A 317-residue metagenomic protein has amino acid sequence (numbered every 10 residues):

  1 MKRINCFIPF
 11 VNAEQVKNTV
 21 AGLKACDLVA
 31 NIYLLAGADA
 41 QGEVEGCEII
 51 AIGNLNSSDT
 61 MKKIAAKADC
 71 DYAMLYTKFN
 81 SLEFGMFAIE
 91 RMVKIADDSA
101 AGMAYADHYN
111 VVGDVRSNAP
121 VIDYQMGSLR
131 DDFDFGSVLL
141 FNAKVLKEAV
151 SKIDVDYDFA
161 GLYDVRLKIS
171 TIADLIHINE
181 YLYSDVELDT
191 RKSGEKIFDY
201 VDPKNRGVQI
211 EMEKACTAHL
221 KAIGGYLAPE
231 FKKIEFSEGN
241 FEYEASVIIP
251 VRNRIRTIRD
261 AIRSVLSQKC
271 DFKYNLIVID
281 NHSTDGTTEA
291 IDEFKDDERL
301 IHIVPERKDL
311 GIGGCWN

Functional and structural regions predicted by a protein language model:
K2-F7, N31, D164, E244-I248 (+2 more regions): Cell-envelope/extracellular polymer assembly enzymes that use nucleotide-activated donors
N18-A30, R263-K273: Short, acidic, metal-binding catalytic loop of nucleotide-sugar glycosyltransferases
A36-E43, S81, D280-E289: A conserved acidic beta->alpha catalytic loop
G53-A68, E306-N317: Glycine-rich, basic loop-to-helix element that forms the pyrophosphate-binding segment of sugar-nucleotide handling
C70-E83: Short beta-strand-to-loop acidic/aromatic patch adjacent to the donor-nucleotide binding site
S81, M86-N118: Conserved donor NDP-sugar-binding/catalytic core segment of glycosyltransferases
S117-F141, V145-L146: A recurrent flexible, glycine/aromatic-enriched loop bordering the glycosyltransferase active site that acts as
V145, D156-E180, C216: A short, conserved alpha-helix in the catalytic core of glycosyltransferases
